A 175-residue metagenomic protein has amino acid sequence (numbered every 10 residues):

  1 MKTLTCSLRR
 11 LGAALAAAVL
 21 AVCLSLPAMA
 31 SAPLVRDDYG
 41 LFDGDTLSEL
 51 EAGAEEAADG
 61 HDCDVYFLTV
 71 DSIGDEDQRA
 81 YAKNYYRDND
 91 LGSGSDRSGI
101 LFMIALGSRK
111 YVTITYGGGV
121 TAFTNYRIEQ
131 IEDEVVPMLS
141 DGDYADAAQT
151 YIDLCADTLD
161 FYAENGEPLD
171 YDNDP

Functional and structural regions predicted by a protein language model:
K2-P175: A structural boundary signal for the start of the first folded domain, especially the loop/turn and N-capping region
